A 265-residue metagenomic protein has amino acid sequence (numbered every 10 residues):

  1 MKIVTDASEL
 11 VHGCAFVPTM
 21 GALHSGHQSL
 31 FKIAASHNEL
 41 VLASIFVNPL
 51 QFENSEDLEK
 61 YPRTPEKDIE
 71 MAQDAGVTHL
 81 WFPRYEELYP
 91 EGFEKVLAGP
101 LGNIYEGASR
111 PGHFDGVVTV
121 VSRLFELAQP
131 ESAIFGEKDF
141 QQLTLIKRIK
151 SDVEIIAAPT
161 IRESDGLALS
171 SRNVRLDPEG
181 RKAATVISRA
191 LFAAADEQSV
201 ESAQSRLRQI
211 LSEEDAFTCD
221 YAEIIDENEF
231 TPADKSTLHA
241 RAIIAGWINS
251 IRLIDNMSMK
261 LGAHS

Functional and structural regions predicted by a protein language model:
M1-A216, I225, E229, M257 (+1 more regions): Nucleotidyltransferase catalytic core that binds NTPs
Q209-R252: Acidic/histidine-rich
